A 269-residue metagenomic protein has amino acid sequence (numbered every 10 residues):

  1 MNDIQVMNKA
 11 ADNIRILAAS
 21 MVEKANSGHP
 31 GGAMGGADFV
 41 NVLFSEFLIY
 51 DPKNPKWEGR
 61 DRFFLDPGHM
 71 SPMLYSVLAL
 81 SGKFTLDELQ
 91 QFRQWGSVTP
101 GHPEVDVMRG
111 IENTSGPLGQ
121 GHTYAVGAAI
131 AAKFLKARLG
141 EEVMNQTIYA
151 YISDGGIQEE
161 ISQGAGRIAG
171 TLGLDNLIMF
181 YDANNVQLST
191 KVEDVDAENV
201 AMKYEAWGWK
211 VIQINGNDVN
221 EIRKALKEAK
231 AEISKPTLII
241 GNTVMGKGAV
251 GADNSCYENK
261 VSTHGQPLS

Functional and structural regions predicted by a protein language model:
M1-T147: Thiamine diphosphate
P52-K53, V107-M108, N113-S269: Glycine-rich ThDP/TPP pyrophosphate-binding loop and its adjacent helix/strand module within ThDP-dependent enzymes
